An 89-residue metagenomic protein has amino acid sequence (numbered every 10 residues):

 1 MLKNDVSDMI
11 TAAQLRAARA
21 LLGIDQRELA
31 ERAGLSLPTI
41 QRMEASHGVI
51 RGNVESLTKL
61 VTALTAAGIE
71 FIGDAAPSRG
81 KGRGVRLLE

Functional and structural regions predicted by a protein language model:
M1, V54-F71: DNA major-groove recognition helix of helix-turn-helix/homeodomain DNA-binding modules
M1-A20: A short, Lys/Arg-rich alpha-helix, primarily the initiator
D8, L22, N53-L57: Short, conserved glycine- and acidic-residue-centered signature motifs in active-site or ligand-binding loops
I10, R32, R42, E55-S56 (+2 more regions): Cell-envelope/extracellular anchoring and linker segments
Q14, T39-R42, G84: Residue-level recognition of specific faces of alpha-helices
L15-E28, E89: Short basic helix-loop element that most often maps to the first helix and adjoining turn of HTH DNA-binding modules
G34-G52: Recognition helix of helix-turn-helix/homeodomain-like DNA-binding domains that insert into the DNA major groove
I69-E89: Helix-turn-helix/homeodomain-like alpha-helical modules used for DNA recognition and transcription-factor dimerization
